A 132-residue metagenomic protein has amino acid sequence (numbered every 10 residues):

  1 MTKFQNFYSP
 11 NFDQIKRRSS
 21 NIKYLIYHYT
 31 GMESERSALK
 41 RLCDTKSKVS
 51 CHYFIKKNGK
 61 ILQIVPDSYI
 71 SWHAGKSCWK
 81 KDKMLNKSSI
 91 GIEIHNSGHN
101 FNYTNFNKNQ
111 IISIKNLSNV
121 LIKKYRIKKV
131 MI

Functional and structural regions predicted by a protein language model:
T2-K128: Active-site-adjacent loop/helix surface patches within enzyme catalytic domains that shape the substrate-binding cleft
M131-I132: Acidic helix-start/capping segments at beta-turn-to-alpha-helix junctions
